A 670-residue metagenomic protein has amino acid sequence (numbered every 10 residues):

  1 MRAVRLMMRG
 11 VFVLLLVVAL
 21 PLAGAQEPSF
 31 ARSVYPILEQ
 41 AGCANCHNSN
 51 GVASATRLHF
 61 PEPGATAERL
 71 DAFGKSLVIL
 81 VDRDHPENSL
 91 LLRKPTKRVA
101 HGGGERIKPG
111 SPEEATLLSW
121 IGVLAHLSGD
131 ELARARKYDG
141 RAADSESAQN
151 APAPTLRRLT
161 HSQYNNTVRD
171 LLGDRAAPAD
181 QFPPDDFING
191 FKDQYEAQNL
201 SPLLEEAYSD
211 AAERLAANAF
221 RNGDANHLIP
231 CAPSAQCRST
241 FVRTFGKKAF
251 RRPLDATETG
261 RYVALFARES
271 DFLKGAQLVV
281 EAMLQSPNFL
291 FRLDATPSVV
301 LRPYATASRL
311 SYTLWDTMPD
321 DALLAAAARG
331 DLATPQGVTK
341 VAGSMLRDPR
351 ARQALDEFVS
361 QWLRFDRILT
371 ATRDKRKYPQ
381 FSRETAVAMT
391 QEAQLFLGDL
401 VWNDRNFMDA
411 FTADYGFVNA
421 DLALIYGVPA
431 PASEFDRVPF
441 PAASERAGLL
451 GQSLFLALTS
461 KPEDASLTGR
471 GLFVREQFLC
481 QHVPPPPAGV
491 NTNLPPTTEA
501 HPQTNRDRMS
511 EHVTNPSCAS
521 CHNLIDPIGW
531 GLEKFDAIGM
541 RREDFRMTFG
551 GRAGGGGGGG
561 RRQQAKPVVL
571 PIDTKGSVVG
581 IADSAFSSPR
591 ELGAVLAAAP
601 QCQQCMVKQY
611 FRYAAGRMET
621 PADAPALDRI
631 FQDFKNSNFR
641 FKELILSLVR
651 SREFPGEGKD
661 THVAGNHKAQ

Functional and structural regions predicted by a protein language model:
M1-M8: N-terminal secretory signal peptides that target proteins for export/translocation
R9-P21: Bacterial N-terminal signal peptides
L22-P230, K247-K248, R252-D255, T259-E269 (+9 more regions): Aromatic- and Gly/Pro-enriched helix-to-coil junctions and flexible linker segments
G24-A67, L80-N88, R93, V99-L118 (+7 more regions): Sequence context surrounding c-type heme c attachment/ligation sites in exported
A41, L273-A276, P287, D321 (+5 more regions): Loop/turn elements at helix/coil->beta-strand transitions in domains of secreted/extracellular proteins
E113, S119-G122, L132, E205-A219 (+9 more regions): Extended surface/linker regions that mediate inter-domain or inter-protein docking in multi-component redox
Q236-C237, F241, G260, L273-V280 (+2 more regions): Alpha-helical scaffolds flanking conserved acidic
E258, Y262, P287-F291, T306 (+8 more regions): Extended, hydrophobic alpha-helical segments in both membrane/secreted and soluble proteins
